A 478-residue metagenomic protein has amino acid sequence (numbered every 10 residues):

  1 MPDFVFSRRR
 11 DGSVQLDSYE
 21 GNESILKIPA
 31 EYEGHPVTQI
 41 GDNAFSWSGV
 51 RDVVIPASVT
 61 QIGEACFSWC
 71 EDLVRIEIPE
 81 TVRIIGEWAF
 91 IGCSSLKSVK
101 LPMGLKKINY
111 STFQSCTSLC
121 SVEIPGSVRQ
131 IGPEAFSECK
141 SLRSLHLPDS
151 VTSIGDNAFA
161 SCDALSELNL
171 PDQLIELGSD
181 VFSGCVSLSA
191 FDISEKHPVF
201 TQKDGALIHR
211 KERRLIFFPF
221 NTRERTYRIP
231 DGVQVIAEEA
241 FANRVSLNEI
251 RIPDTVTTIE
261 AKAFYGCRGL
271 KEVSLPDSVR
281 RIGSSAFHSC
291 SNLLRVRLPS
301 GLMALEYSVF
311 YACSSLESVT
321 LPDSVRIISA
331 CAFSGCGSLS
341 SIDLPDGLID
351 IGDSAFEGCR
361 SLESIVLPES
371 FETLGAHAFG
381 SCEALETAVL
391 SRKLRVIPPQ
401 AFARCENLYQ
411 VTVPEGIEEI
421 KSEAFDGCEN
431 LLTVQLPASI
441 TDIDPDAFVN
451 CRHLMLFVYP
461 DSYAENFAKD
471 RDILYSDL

Functional and structural regions predicted by a protein language model:
M1-G12, G21-T38, S48-Q61, E71-I84 (+17 more regions): Structural signature of tandem-repeat unit edges
D42-A44, G63-C66, G86-A89, N109-Q114 (+14 more regions): Consensus positions within tandem repeat domains that build extended binding/scaffold surfaces
D470-D472: Short, structured coil segments at secondary-structure junctions
